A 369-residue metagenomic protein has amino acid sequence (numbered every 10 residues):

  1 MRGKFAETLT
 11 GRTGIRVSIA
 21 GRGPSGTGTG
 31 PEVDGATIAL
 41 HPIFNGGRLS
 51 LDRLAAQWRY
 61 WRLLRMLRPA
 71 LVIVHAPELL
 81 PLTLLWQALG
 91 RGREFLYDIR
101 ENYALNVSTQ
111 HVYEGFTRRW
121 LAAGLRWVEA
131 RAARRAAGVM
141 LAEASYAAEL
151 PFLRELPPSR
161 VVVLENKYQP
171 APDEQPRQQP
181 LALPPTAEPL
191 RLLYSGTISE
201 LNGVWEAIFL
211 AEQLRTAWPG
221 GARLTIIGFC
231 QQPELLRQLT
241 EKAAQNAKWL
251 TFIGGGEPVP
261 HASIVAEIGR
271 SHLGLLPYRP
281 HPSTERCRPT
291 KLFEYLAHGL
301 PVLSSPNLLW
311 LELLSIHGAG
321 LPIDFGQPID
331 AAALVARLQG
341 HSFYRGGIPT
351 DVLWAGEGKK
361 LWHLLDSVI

Functional and structural regions predicted by a protein language model:
M1-G26, G138-M140, A144, E155 (+2 more regions): N-terminal subdomain of nucleotide-sugar transferases
E7, W58-M66, P81, L85-L89 (+2 more regions): Membrane-proximal helix-turn-helix segments that form the acceptor-binding/catalytic region of lipid-linked
T8-D52, S145-E149, R154, F229-L235: N-terminal strand-loop element at the rim of the active site of nucleotide-sugar-dependent glycosyltransferases
G23-S25, A122-V161, Y168-D173, E312 (+1 more regions): A short, active-site helix/loop in glycosyltransferases that binds the activated sugar's phosphate group
M140, A182-E212, T225, G358: Conserved donor-binding/catalytic core segment of Leloir-type glycosyltransferases
N202, G255-G269, G274-F293, S304-E312: Nucleotide-sugar-dependent
I227-G228, L236-I268: Nucleotide-activated donor-binding/catalytic signature segment of Leloir-type glycosyltransferases, i.e., the conserved
G326-A333, Q339-V368: A charged, aromatic-enriched C-terminal amphipathic alpha-helix characteristic of glycosyltransferases across folds
